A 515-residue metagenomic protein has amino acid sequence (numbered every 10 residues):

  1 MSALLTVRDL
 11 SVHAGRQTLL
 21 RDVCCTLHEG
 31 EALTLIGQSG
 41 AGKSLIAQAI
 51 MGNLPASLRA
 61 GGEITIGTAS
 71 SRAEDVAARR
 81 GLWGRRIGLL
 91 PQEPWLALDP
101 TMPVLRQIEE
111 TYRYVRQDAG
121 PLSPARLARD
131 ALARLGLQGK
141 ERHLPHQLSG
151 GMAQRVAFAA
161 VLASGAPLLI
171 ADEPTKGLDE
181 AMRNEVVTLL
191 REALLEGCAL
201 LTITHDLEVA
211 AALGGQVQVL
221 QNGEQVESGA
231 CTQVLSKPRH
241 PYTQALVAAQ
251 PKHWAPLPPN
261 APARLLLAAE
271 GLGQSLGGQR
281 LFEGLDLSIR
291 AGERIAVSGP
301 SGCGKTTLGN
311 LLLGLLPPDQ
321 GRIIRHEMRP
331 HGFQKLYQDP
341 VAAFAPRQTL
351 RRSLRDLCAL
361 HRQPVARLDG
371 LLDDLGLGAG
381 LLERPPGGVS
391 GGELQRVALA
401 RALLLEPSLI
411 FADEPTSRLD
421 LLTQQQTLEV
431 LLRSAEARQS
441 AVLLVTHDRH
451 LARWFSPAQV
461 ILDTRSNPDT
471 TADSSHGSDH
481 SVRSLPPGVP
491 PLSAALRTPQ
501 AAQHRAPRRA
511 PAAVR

Functional and structural regions predicted by a protein language model:
S71-G88, Y114, Q233-P238, I324-Q334 (+4 more regions): ABC ATPase NBD coupling module
G84, S164, E196, L405: Conserved signature/switch motifs of ABC ATPase nucleotide-binding domains
E93, P100-Y114, P346-L360: Q-loop/switch helix immediately C-terminal to the Walker
A131-H146, L371-G387: Conserved ABC nucleotide-binding domain
F158, V186, L399, T427: Hydrophobic anchor residue at the start of the ABC signature
T204-H205, V445-H447: H-loop/switch region of ABC-family ATPase nucleotide-binding domains
G223, T464-R465: Conserved ABC ATPase "signature" C-loop
